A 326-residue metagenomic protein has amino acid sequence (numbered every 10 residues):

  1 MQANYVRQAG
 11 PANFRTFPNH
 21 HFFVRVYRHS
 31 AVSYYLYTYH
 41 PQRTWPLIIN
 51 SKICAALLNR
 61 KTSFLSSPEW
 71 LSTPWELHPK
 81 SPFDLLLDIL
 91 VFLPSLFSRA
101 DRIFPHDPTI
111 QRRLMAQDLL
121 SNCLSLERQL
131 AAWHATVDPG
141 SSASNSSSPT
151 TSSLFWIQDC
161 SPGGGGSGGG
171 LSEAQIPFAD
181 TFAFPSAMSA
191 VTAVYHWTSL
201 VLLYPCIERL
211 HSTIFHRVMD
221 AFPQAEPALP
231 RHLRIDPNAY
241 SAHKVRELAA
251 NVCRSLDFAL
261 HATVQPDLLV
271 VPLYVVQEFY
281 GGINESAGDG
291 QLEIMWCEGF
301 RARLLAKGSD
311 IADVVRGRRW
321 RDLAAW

Functional and structural regions predicted by a protein language model:
M1-M219, A242-A249: Central/C-terminal regulatory/activation regions of fungal transcription factors
M1-Y5, L119-Q129, W133, A221-S255 (+1 more regions): Extended, well-ordered alpha-helical scaffold segments
V24, T192-V194, S199, P266 (+2 more regions): Start-of-helix signal in alpha-solenoid helical-repeat scaffolds, especially tetratricopeptide repeats
S67, S72-T73, Q129-A132, C160-S161 (+6 more regions): Intrinsically disordered, low-complexity regulatory regions with latent secondary structure
D138, S142-T150, S212-P223, V264-L268 (+3 more regions): Structured alpha-helical bundle/scaffold domains in large eukaryotic membrane-trafficking regulators
T198, L202-V270, G282: Substrate-recognition/cap regions that form aromatic- and gly/pro-loop-enriched pockets for small-molecule ligands
